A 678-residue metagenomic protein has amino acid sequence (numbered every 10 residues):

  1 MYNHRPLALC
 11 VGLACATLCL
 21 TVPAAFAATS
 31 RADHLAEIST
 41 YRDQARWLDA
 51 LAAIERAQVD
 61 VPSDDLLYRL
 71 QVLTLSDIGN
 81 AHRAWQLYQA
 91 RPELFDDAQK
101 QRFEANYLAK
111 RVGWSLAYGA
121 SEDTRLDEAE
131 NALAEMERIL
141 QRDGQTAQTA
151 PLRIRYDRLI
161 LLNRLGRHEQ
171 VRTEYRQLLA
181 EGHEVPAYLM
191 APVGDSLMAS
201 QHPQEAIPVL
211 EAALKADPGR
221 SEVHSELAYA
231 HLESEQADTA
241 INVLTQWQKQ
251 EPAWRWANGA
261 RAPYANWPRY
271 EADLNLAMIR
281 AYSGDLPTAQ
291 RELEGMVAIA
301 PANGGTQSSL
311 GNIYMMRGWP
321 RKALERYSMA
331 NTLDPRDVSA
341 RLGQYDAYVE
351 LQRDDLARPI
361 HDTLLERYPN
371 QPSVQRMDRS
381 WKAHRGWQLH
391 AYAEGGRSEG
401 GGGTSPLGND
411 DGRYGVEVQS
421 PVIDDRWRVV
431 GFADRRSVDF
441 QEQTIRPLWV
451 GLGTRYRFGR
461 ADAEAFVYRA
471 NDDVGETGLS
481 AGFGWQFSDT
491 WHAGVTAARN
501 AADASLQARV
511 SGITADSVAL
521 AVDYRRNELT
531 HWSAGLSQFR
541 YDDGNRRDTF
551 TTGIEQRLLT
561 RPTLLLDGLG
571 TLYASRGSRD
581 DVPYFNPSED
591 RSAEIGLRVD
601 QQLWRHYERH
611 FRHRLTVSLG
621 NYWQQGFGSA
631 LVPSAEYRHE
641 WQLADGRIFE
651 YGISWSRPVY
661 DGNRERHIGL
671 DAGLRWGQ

Functional and structural regions predicted by a protein language model:
M1-A27: Gram-negative bacterial Sec-dependent N-terminal signal peptides
A27-E37, Y41-D43, R56, L70-Q678: Gram-negative and organellar
A50: Acidic, glycine-enriched catalytic cores built around paired aspartates
